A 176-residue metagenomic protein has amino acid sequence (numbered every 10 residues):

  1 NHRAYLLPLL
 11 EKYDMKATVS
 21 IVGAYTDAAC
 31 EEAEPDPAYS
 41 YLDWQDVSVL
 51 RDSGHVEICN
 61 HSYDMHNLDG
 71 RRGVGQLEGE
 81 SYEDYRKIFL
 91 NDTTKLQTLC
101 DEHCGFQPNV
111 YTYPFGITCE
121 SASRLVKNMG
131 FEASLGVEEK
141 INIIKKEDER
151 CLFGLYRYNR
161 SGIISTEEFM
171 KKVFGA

Functional and structural regions predicted by a protein language model:
R3-Y5, E11-C119, C151-L155: Metal-dependent polysaccharide deacetylase catalytic core of the NodB/CE4 family, i.e., the active-site-bearing domain
D52, D101-H103, S123, K127-I163 (+1 more regions): C-terminal domain-boundary segment and adjacent tail
G70, T166-F169: Short conserved micro-motifs at the rims of enzyme active sites and ligand-binding pockets
E78-S81, K145-K146, S165-T166: Serine/threonine-rich low-complexity intrinsically disordered regions
R86, I163-T166: Residues at or immediately preceding the N-termini of alpha-helices
